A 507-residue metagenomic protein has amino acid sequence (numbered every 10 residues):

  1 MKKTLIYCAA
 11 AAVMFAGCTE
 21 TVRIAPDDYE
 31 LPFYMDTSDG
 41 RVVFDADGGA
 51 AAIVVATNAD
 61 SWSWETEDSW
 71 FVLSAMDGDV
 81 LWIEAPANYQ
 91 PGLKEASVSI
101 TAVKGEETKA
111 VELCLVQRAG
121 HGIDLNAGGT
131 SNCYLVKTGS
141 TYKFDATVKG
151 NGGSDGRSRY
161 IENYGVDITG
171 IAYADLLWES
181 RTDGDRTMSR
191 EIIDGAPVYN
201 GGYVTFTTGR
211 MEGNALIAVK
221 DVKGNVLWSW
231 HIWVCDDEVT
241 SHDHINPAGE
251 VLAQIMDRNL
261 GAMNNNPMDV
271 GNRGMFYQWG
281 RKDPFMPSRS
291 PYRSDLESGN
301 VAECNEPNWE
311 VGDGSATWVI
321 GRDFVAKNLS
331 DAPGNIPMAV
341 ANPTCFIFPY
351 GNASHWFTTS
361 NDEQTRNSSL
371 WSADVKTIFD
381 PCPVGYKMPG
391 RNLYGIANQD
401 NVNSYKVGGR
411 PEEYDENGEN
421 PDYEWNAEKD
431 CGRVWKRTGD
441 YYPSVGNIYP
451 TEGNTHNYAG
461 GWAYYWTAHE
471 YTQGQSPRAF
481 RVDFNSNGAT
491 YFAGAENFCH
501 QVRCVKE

Functional and structural regions predicted by a protein language model:
L5, A10, F15-R41, A110-H121: Bacterial Sec-dependent N-terminal signal peptides
P32, R41, A50-W82, H121-T205: Surface-exposed binding patches on compact interaction domains or structured appendages
V80-E95, Y199-E212: Extracellular/luminal low-complexity segments enriched in Ser/Thr/Pro
G92-G105, E212-V222: A short beta-strand micro-motif common to beta-rich folds, especially ectodomain repeats
K104-E112, K223-W228: Short, exposed coil/turn segments at beta-strand boundaries within extracellular/luminal domains
G122-D124, T130-D167, G224-M275: GGW-centered surface loops in extracellular recognition modules
S241-E363, G390-N392: A short glycine-rich, aromatic-capped structural motif
A262, P349-E507: C-terminal, surface-exposed recognition/capping segments
